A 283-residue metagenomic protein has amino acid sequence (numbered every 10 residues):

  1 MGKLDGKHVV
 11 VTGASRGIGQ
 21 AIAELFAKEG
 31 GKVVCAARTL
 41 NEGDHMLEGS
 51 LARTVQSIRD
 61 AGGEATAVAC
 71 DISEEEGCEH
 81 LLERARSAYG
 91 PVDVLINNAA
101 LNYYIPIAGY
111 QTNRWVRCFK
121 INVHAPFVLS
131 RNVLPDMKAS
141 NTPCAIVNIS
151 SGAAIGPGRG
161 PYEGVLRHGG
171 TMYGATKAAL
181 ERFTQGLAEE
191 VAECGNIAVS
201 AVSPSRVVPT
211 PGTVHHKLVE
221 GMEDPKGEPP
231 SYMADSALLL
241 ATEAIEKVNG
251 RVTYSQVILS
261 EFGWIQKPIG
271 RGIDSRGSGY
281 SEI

Functional and structural regions predicted by a protein language model:
K7, G63-E64, P91-V92, M137-G152 (+3 more regions): Active-site loop of short-chain dehydrogenase/reductase
H8, S15-R16: Conserved glycine-rich cofactor-binding loop
E29-R53: Conserved glycine-rich Rossmann-like NAD(P)H-binding loop of the short-chain dehydrogenase/reductase
P106-I107, R114-V116: Substrate-binding pocket helix/loop in short-chain dehydrogenase/reductase
S130-R131, Q185: A short, exposed helix-loop element centered on a Lys and neighboring polar residues
K138, A145-E193, R206-V208: Catalytic loop of short-chain dehydrogenase/reductase
A201, E220-I283: C-terminal helical subdomain
